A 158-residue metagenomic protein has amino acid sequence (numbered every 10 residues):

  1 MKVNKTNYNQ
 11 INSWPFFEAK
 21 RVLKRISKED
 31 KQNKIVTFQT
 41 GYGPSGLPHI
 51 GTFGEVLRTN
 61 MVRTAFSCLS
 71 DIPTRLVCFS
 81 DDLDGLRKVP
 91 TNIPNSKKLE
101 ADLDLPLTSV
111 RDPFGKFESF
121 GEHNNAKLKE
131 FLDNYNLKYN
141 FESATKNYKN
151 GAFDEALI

Functional and structural regions predicted by a protein language model:
M1-L157: N-terminal Rossmann-like or analogous alpha/beta NTP/dinucleotide-binding catalytic cores that position adenine
